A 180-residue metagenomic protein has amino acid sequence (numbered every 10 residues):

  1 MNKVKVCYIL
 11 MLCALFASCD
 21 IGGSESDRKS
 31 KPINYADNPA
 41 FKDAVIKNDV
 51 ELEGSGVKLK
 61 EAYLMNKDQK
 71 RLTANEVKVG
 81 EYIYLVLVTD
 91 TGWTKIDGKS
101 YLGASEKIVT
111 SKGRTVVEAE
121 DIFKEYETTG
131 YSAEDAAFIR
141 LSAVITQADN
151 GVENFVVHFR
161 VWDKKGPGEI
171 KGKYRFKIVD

Functional and structural regions predicted by a protein language model:
M1-Y8: Bacterial N-terminal signal peptides that target proteins for export
L15-S18: C-terminal motif of bacterial Sec signal peptides marking the signal peptidase cleavage site
D20-G23: Bacterial signal peptide processing site
E25-F41, G54-N66, K70-T73, V77-Y82 (+4 more regions): Contiguous segments within soluble domain cores/interaction surfaces
A44, D49-E53: Predominantly extracellular/luminal regions of secreted and cell-surface proteins, especially disulfide-bonded
A148-V152: Surface-exposed, short loops/turns at beta-strand junctions within beta-sandwich domains
E153-V161: A short tyrosine-centered beta-strand micro-motif
